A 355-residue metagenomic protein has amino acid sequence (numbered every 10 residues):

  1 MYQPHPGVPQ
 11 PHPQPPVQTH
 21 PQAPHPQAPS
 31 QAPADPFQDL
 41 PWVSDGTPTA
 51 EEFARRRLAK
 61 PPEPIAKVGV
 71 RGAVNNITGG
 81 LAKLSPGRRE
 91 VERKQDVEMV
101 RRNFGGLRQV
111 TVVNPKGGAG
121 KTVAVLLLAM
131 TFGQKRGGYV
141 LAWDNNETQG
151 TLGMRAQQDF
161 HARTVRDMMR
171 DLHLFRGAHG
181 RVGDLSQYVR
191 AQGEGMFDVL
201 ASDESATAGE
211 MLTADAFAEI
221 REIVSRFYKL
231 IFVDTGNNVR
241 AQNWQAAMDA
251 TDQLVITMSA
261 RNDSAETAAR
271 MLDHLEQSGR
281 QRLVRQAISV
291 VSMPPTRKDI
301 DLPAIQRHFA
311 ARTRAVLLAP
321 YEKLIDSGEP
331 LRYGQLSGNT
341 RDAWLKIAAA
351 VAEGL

Functional and structural regions predicted by a protein language model:
Y2-H5, P11-T111: Extreme N-terminal, non-catalytic leader segments that precede Walker-type/kinase nucleotide-binding cores
T111-H179, F232: Walker A/P-loop NTP-binding active-site region of P-loop NTPases, recognizing the glycine-rich GxxxxGKT/S
R181-G193, S202-T235: Cytosolic-facing regulatory segments adjacent to core modules
A201-S202, D234, I256-A260, S289-M293: Conserved beta-strand segments of the P-loop GTPase G domain that flank and frequently precede/overlap
R221-E222, A268-V284: Conserved C-terminal guanine-recognition region of P-loop GTPase G domains, centered on the G4
S225-K229, Q242-N262: Inter-motif core of Ras-like GTPase G domains
D234, S292-S337: Beta-strand-loop-alpha "switch" segments that mediate conformational coupling across diverse proteins
G328-L355: NTP-binding/hydrolysis catalytic cores, primarily Walker-type P-loop NTPases
